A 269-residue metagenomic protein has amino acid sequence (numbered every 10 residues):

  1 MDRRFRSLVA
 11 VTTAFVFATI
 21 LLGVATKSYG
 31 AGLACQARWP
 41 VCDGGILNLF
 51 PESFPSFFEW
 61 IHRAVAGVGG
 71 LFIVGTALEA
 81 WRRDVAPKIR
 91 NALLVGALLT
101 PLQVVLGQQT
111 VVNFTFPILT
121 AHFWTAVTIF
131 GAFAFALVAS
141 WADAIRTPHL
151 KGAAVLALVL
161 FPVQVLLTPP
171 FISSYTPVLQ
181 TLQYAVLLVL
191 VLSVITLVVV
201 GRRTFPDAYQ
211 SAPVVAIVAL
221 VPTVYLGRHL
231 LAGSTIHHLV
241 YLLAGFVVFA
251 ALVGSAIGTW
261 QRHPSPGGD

Functional and structural regions predicted by a protein language model:
M1-D269: Polytopic transmembrane helical bundles with strong interfacial aromatic enrichment
